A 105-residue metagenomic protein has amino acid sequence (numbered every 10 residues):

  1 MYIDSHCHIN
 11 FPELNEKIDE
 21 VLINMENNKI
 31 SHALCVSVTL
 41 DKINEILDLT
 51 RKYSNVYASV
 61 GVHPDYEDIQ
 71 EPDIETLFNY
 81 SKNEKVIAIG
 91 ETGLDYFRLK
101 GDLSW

Functional and structural regions predicted by a protein language model:
M1-W105: Mid-domain alpha/beta scaffold segments of enzyme catalytic cores
